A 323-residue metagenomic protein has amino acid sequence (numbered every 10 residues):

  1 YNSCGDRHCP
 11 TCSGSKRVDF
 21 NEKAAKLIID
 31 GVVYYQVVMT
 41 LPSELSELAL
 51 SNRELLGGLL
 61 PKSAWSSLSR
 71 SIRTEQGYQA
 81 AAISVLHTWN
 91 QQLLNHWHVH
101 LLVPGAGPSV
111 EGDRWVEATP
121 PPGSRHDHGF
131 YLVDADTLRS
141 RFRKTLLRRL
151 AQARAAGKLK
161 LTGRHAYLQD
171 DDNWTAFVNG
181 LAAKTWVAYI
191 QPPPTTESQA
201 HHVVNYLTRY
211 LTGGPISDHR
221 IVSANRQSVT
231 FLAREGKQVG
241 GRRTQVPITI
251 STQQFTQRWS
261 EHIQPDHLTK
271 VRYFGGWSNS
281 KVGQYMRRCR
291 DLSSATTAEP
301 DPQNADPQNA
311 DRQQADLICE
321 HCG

Functional and structural regions predicted by a protein language model:
Y1-G323: Beta->alpha loop/short-helix hinge microenvironment recognizer with preference for catalytic Tyr/His contexts
